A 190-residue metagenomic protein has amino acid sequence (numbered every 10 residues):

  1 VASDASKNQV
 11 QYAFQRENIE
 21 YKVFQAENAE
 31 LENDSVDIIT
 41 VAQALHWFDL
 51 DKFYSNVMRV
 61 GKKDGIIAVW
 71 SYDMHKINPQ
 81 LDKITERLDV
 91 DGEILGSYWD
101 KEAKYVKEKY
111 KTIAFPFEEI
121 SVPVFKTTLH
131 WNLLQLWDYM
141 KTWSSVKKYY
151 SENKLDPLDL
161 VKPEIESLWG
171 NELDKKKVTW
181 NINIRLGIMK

Functional and structural regions predicted by a protein language model:
V1-A29: Class I SAM-dependent methyltransferase SAM/SAH-binding core
D4, Y12, A29, W47-F48 (+4 more regions): Tryptophan-centric aromatic hotspots in well-structured domains and transmembrane helices
E27-I39: A short acidic, Gly/Pro-enriched loop at the edge of an enzyme's catalytic core that lines a small-molecule cofactor
D37-D51: A short SAM/SAH-binding and catalytic strip from SAM-dependent methyltransferases
D51-D64: A short glycine-rich, Lys/Arg-flanked "PGG" loop and its adjoining helix->strand segment in the class I
K62-L129: Conserved catalytic/acceptor-binding region of the Class I
V106-K190: Conserved Class I S-adenosyl-L-methionine
